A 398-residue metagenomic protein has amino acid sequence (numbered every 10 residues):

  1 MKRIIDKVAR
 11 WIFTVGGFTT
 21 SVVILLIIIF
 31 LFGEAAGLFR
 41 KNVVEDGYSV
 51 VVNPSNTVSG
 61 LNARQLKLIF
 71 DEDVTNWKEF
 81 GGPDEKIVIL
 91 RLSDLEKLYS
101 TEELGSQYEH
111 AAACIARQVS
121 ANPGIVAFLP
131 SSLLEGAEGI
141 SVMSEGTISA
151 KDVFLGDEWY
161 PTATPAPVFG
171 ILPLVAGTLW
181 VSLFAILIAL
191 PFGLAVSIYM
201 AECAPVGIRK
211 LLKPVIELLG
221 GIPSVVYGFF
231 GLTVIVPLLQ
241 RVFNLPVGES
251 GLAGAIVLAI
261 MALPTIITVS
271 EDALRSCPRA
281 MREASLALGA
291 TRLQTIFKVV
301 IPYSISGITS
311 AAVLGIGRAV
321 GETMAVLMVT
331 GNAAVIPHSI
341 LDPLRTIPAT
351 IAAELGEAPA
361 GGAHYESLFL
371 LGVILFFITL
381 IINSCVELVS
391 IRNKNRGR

Functional and structural regions predicted by a protein language model:
M1-W11, A36-D46, R64-Q65, D73-V74 (+3 more regions): Periplasmic/extracellular loop-to-transmembrane helix junction in inner-membrane transport proteins
D6-K7, E34-F39, K151-F169, Y227-M261 (+1 more regions): Membrane-interfacial helix termini and adjacent extracytoplasmic/periplasmic loops of multi-pass transporters
D6-W11, F192-G231, T268-V269, R396-R398: Cytoplasmic-entry segments and transmembrane alpha-helices of multi-pass inner-membrane transporters
A36, R40-A163: Flexible loop/hinge segments at secondary-structure junctions
V269, P278, R292-M328: Transmembrane alpha-helices
E271, R275, R279, A353-R398: C-terminal transmembrane helix and the adjacent membrane-cytosol boundary/short C-terminal tail of inner/organellar
R318-V320, M324-G362: Glycine-rich helix-loop "coupling/hinge" segments at transmembrane-helix boundaries in multipass transporters
